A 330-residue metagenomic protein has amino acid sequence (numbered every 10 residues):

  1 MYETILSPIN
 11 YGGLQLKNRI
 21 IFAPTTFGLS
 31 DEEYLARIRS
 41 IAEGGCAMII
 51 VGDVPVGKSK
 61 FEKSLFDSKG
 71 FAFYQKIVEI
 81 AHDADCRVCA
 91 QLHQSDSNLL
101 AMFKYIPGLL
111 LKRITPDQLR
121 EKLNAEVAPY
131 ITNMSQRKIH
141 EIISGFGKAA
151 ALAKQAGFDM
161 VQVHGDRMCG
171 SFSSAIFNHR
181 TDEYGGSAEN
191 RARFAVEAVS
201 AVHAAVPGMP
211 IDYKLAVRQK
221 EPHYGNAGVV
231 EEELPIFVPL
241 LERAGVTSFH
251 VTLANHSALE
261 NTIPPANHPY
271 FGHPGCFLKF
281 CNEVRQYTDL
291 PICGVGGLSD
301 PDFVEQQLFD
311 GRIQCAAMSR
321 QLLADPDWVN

Functional and structural regions predicted by a protein language model:
M1-N330: Flavin-dependent oxidoreductase catalytic cores
